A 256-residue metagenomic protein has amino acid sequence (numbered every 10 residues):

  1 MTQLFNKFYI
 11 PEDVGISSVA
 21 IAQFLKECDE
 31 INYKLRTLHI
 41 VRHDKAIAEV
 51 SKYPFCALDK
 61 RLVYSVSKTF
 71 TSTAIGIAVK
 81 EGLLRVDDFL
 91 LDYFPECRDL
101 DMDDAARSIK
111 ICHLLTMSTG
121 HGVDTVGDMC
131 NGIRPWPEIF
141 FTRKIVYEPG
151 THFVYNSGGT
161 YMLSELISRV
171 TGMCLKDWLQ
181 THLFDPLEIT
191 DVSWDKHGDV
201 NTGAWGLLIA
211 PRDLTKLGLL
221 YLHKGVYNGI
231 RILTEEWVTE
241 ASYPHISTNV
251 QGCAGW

Functional and structural regions predicted by a protein language model:
M1-C56, R61, I77-R85, T116 (+1 more regions): N-terminal leader/targeting segments and the immediately adjacent pre-domain N-terminus
L25, D29, G76, L91 (+8 more regions): Non-transmembrane alpha-helical segments in soluble domains of secreted/periplasmic/extracellular proteins
D44, L62-D87, L114, L163-I167 (+1 more regions): Active-site SXXK
V66-S72, S108, N156-T160, L207 (+1 more regions): Short alpha-helical patches at coil-to-helix transitions and adjacent helical residues in well-structured domains
E81-T119, T142, V170-I209: Active-site helix/loop module of the DD-peptidase/beta-lactamase fold, centered on the serine-lysine SxxK catalytic
T125-M129, P137-T142, V146-Y147, F153-V154 (+2 more regions): Recognition helices and adjacent regulatory flanks at domain boundaries
K144-P149, G159-Y161, H197-T202: Flexible glycine/proline-enriched surface loops and loop-helix/loop-strand junctions
D177, T190-W256: Penicillin-binding protein/beta-lactamase superfamily catalytic region
